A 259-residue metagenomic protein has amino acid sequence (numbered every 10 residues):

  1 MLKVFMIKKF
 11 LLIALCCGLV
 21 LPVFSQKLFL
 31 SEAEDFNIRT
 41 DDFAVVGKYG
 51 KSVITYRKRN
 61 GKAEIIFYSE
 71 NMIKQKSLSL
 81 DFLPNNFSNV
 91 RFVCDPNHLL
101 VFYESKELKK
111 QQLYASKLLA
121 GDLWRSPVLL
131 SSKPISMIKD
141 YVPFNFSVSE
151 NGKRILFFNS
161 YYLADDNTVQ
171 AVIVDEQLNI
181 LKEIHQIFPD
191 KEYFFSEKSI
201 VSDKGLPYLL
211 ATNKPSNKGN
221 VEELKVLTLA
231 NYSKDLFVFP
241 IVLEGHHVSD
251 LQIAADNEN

Functional and structural regions predicted by a protein language model:
M1-L30: Bacterial Sec-dependent N-terminal signal peptides
Q26-L30, N71-K76, A120-L129, Q177-K182 (+1 more regions): Beta-strand initiation motifs
Q26-V90, E222: Start-of-domain marker
D35, I73-Q111, W124-P143, I187-S196 (+1 more regions): Blade-loop segments of beta-propeller domains
D35-Y49, V90-P96, S105-K106, V142-G152 (+2 more regions): Structural signature of eukaryotic scaffold interfaces centered on beta-propeller domains
A44-N60, D95-K109, G152-A164, G205-K218 (+1 more regions): Short beta-strand elements that form the blades of beta-propeller/WD-repeat-like and other beta-sheet-rich scaffold
S69, L113-G121, T168-N179, V221-K234: Beta-propeller blade signature
E192-N259: Beta-propeller domains
